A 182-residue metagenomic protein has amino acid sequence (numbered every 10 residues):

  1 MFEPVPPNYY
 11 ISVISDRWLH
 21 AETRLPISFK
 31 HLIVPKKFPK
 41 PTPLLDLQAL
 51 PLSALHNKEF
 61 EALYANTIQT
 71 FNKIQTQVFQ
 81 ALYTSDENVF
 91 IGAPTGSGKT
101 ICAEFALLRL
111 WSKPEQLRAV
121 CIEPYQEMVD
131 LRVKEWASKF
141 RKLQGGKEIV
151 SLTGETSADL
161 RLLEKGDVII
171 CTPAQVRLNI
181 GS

Functional and structural regions predicted by a protein language model:
M1: Beta-strand/loop nucleic-acid-binding surfaces
P4-N8: Extracellular Ig-like/FN3 beta-sandwich strand-entry sites
Y10-I14: Extracellular recognition modules
S15-T23: Short acidic/polar inter-strand loop motif in beta-rich domains
P26-P35: Short beta-strand edge segments in extracellular beta-sheet folds
K37-T42: Extracellular/periplasmic ectodomains of large secreted or surface enzymes and adhesion receptors
P43-G92: Conserved pre-motif I regulatory segment
N72-S182: Conserved P-loop/Walker A NTP-binding site and adjacent catalytic elements of P-loop NTPases
